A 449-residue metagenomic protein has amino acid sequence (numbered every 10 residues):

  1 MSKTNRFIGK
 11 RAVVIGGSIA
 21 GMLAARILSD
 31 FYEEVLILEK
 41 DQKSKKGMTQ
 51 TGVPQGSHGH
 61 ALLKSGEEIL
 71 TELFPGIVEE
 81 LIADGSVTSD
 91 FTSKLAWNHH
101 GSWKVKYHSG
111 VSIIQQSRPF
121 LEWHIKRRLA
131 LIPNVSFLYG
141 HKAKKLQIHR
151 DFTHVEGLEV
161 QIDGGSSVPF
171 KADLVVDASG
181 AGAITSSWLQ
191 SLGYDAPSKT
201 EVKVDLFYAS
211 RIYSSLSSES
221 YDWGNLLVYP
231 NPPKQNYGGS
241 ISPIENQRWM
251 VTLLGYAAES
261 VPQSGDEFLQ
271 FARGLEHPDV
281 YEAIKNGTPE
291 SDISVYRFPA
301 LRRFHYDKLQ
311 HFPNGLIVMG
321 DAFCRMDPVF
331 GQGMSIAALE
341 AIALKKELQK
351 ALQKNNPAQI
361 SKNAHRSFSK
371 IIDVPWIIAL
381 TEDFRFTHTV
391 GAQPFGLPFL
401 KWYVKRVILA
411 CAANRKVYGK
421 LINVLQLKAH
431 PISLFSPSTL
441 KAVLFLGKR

Functional and structural regions predicted by a protein language model:
N5-L38: N-terminal Rossmann-like FAD-binding beta1-loop-alpha1 element of flavoenzymes
I27, G47-K94: N-terminal FAD cofactor-binding segment of flavoenzymes
D41: Residues in the short beta-alpha loop(s) of Rossmann-like NAD(P)-binding domains
A61-L62, H108-R127, A178, I184 (+1 more regions): Short beta-strand to alpha-helix junction loop
H99-R118, V155-G157, L253-Y256: Helix-loop-beta segment of a Rossmann-like dinucleotide-binding subdomain
I132-F271, L275: Predominantly flavin-linked oxidoreductase catalytic cores and closely associated redox partners
Q247, E259-I371: FAD/FMN-dependent oxidoreductases across multiple families
K346-R449: C-terminal helical "tail/cap" subdomain of flavin- and related membrane-associated enzymes
